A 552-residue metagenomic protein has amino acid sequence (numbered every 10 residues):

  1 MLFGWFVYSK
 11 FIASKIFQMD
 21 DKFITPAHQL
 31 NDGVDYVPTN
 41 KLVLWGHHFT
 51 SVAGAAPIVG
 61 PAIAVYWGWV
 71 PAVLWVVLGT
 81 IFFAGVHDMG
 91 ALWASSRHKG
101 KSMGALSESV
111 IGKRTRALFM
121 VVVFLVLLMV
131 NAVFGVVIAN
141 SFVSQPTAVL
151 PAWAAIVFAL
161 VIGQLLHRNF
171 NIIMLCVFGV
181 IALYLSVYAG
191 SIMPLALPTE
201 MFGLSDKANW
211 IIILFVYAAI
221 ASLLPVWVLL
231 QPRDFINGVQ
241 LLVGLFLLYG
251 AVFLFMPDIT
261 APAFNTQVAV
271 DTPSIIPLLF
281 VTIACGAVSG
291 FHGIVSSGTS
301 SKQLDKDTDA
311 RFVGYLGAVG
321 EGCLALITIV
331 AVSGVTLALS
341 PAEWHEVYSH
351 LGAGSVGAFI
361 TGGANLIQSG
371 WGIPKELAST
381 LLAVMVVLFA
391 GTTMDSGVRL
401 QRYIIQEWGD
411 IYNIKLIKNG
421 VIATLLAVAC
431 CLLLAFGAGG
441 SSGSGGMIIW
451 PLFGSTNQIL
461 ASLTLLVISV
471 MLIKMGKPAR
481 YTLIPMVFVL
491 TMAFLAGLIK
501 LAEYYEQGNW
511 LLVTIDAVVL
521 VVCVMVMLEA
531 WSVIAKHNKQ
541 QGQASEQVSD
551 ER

Functional and structural regions predicted by a protein language model:
M1-F6, K10, A64-S95, G104 (+4 more regions): Extracellular loop-to-transmembrane helix junctions
F3-I58, S274-L278, Q303: Membrane-interface "cap" regions at the ends of multi-pass membrane proteins
V37-H98, S109-K113, M129-S144, F312-S340 (+3 more regions): Membrane-interface helix-loop-helix modules in multi-pass membrane proteins
T39-A56, L204-L224, G250-P257, Q267-D307 (+3 more regions): Hydrophobic, membrane-embedded alpha-helices of multi-pass small-molecule transporters
H48-V52, G79-K99, M103-G104, E108-L175 (+5 more regions): Helix-loop-helix module between adjacent transmembrane segments
K113-L128, L316-C323, E376-A378, V387 (+2 more regions): Loop-to-transmembrane helix boundary motifs in multi-pass membrane proteins
S144, G163-R168, I181-I212, A219-S222 (+4 more regions): Hydrophobic alpha-helical segments and their helix-loop junctions in multi-pass secondary transporters
V252-T266, V319-T361, F436-S444: Extracellular/periplasmic helix-exit of transmembrane alpha-helices
